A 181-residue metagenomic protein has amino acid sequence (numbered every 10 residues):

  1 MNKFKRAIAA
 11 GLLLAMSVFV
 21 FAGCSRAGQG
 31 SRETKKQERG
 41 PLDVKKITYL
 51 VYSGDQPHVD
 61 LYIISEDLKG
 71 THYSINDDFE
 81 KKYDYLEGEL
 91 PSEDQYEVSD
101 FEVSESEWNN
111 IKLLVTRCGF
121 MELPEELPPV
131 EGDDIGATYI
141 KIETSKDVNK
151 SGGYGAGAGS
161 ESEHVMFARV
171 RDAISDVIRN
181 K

Functional and structural regions predicted by a protein language model:
M1-G11: Bacterial N-terminal signal peptides that target proteins for export
V20-G23: C-terminal motif of bacterial Sec signal peptides marking the signal peptidase cleavage site
R26-Q56, L114, M121-K181: Short, well-ordered, aromatic-rich surface patches in folded extracellular/luminal domains
D60-E66, F101, T138-I140: Hydrophobic/aromatic beta-strand elements that line small-molecule binding cavities or substrate pockets in beta-rich
I63-G70, S145-K146: Short, solvent-exposed coil/turn segments at beta-strand boundaries
D77-V98: Acidic/histidine-rich, surface-exposed loop or edge segments in extracytoplasmic proteins
E97-E126: Mature extracytoplasmic domains of secretory-pathway proteins
